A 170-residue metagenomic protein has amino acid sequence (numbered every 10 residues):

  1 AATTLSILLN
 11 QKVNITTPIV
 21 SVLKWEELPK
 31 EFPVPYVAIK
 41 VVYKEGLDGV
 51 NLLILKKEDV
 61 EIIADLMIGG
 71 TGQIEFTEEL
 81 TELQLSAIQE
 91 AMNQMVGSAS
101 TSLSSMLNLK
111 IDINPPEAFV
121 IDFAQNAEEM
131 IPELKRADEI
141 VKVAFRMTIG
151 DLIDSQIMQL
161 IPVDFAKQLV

Functional and structural regions predicted by a protein language model:
A1-V170: Composition-driven recognition of glycine/serine/threonine/acidic- and proline-rich low-complexity segments and repeats
